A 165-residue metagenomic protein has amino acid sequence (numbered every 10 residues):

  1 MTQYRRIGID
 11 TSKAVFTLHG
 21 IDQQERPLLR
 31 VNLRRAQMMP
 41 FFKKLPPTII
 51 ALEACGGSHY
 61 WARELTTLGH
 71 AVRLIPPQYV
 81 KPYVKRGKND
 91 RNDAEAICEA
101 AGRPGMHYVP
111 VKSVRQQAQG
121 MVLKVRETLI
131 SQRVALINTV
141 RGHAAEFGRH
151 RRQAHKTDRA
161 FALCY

Functional and structural regions predicted by a protein language model:
M1-Y165: A detector of single, family-specific signature residues that are central to catalytic or substrate-handling motifs
